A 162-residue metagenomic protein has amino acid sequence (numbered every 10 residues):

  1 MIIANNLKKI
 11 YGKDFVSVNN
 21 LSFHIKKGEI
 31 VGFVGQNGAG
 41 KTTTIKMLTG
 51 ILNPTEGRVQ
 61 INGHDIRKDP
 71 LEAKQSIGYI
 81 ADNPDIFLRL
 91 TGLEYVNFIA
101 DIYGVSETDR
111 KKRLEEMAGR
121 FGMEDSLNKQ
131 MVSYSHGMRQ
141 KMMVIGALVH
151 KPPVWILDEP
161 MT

Functional and structural regions predicted by a protein language model:
M1-A4, K8-N20, H24-K27, P70: A short, flexible loop at the N-terminus of ABC-type nucleotide-binding domains that lies
Q36-G40: Walker A (P-loop) phosphate-binding loop of ABC-type ATPase nucleotide-binding domains
G57-K68, E72-S76: Conserved ABC transporter NBD signature motif
N97, D101, T108-S126: Conserved ABC ATPase "signature" region
Q130-Y134: Conserved ABC ATPase signature
V149-P153: A short, proline-enriched helix->beta-strand linker immediately N-terminal to the Walker B motif in ABC-type P-loop
W155-E159: Catalytic Walker B motif of ABC-type/P-loop ATPase nucleotide-binding domains
